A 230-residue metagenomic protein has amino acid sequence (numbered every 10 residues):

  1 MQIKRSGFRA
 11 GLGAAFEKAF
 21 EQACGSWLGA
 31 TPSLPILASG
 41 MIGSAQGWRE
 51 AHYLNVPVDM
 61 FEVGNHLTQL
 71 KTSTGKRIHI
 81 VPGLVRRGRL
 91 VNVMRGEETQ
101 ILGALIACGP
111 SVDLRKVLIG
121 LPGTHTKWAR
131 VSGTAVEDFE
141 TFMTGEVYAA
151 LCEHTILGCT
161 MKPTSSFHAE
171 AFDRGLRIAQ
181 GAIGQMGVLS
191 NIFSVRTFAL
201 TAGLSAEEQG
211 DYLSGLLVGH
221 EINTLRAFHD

Functional and structural regions predicted by a protein language model:
M1-A15: Short glycine-rich, Thr/Ser-proximal phosphate-binding strand/loop in the N-terminal lobe of ATP-dependent enzymes
Q2-K4, M60, R226-D230: Short, intrinsically disordered, charge-balanced linker/junction segments flanking boundaries in proteins
F8-G11, V85-L118, P122-G181: Glycine-rich phosphate-binding loop plus the immediately following alpha-helix
G11, A15-A19, R95-T99, F142 (+3 more regions): Conserved active-site and cofactor/substrate-binding residues in soluble primary-metabolism enzymes
F20-P35, C108-V112, I222-H229: Phosphate/pyrophosphate-binding loops at sites that engage ATP/ADP/AMP, CoA/4′-phosphopantetheine, polyphosphate
G25-V91, G133: Short beta-strand-loop/turn "lid" adjacent to the catalytic site in phosphate-handling enzymes
L37-I42, P122-T124, D230: Glycine-rich beta-strand-to-loop/alpha-helix junction loops that act as flexible
I156-D230: ATP-binding/phosphotransfer module of carbohydrate and carboxylate kinases, centering on a glycine-rich
